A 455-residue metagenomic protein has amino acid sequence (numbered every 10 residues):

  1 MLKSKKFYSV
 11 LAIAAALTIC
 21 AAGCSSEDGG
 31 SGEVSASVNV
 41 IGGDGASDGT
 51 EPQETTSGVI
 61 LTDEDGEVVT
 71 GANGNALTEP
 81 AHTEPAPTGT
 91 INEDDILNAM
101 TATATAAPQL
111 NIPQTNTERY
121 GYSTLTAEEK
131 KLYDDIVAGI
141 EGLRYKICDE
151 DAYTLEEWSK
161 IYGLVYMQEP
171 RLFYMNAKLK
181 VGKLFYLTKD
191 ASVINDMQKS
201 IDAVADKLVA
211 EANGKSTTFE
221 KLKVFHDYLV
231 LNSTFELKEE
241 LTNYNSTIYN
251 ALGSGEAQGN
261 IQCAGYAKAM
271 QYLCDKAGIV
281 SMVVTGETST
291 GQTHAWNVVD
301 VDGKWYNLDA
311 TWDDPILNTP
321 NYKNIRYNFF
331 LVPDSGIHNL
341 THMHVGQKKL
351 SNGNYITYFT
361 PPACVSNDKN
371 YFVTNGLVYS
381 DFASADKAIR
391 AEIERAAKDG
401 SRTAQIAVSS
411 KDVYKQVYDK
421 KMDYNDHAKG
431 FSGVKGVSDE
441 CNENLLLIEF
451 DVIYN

Functional and structural regions predicted by a protein language model:
L2-L11: Bacterial N-terminal signal peptides that target proteins for export
A12-L17: Hydrophobic helical h-region of N-terminal Sec-dependent signal peptides in bacterial secretory/periplasmic proteins
I19-G23: C-terminal motif of bacterial Sec signal peptides marking the signal peptidase cleavage site
S25-S216, H338-N455: N-terminal accessory/pre-domain segments preceding catalytic cores
E157, K180, K221-F225, Y266: Residue-level detector of well-ordered alpha-helical segments, enriched for hydrophobic/aromatic packing positions
A191-G255: Secondary-structure boundary elements
Q258-Q262, Y266: Secondary-structure capping and boundary motifs in well-ordered enzyme cores
G265-I337: Hydrophobic/aromatic-rich core segments of domains that either
